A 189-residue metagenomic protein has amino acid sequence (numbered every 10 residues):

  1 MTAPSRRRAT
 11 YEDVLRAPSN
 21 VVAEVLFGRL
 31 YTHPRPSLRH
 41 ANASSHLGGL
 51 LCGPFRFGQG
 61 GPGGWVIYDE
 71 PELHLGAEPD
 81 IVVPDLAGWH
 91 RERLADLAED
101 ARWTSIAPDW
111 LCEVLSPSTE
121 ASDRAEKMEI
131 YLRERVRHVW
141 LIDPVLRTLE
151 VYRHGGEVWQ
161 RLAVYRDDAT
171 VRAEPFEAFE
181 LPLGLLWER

Functional and structural regions predicted by a protein language model:
M1-R189: Gly/Pro/Ser/Thr-rich low-complexity, intrinsically disordered segments predominantly at protein N-termini
